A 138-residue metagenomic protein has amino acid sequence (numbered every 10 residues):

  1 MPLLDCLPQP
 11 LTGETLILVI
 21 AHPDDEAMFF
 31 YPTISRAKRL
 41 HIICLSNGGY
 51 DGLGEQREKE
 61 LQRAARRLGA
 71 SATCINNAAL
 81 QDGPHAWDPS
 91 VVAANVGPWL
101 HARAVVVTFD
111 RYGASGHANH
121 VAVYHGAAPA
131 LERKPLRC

Functional and structural regions predicted by a protein language model:
M1-R133: Active-site beta-strand->loop->alpha-helix modules in alpha/beta enzyme cores, enriched in Gly/His/Asp(Glu)
L136-R137: Active-site cores that bind ATP or allylic diphosphates and position pyrophosphate for catalysis
